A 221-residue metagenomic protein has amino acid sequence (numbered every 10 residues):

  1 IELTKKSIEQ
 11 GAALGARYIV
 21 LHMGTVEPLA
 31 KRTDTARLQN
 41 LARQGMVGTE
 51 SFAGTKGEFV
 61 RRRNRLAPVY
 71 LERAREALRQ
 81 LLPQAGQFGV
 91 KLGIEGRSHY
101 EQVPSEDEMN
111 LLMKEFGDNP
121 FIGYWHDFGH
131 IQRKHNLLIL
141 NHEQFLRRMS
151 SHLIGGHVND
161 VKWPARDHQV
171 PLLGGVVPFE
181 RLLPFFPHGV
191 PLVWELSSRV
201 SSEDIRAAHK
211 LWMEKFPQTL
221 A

Functional and structural regions predicted by a protein language model:
I1-Y124: Active-site acidic/histidine proton-transfer and metal-coordination neighborhood in alpha/beta enzyme cores
K6-E9, G15-R17, A30, S51 (+2 more regions): Histidine-acidic metal/acid-base catalytic patches
